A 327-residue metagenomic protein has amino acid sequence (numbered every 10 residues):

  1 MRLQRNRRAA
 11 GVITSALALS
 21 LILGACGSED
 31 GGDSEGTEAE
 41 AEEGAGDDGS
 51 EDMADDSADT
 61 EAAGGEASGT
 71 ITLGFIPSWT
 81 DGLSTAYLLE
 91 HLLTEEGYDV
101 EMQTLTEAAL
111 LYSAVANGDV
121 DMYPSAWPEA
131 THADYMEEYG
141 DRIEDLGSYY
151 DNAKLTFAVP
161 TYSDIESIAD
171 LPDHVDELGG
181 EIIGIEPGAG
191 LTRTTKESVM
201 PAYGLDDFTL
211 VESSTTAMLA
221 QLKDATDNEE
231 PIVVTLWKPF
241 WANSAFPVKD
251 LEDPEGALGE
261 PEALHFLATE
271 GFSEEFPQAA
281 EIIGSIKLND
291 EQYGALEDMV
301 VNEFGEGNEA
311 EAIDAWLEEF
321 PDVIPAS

Functional and structural regions predicted by a protein language model:
M1-G24: Sec-dependent bacterial lipoprotein signal peptides
R8, L23-A54, A58-T60: Bacterial lipoprotein signal-peptidase II cleavage site
E66-D81, Y98-Q103, G179-I183, I283: Short, well-ordered beta-strand elements
A67-I71, D81, S198-F208, S213-E229 (+4 more regions): An extracytoplasmic/periplasmic, membrane-proximal ligand-sensing/linker region
L89-E96, E177-T209, E318: Ligand-binding cleft/hinge of the Venus flytrap
A114, V120-P124, T194-P254: Ligand-binding pocket segment of bilobal, Venus flytrap-like solute-binding proteins
G140-G188: A conserved helix-loop-strand patch within extracytoplasmic ligand-binding domains of the periplasmic binding
K154-D164, E262-F276: A bilobed periplasmic-binding-protein/Venus flytrap-type ligand-binding module shared by bacterial periplasmic
